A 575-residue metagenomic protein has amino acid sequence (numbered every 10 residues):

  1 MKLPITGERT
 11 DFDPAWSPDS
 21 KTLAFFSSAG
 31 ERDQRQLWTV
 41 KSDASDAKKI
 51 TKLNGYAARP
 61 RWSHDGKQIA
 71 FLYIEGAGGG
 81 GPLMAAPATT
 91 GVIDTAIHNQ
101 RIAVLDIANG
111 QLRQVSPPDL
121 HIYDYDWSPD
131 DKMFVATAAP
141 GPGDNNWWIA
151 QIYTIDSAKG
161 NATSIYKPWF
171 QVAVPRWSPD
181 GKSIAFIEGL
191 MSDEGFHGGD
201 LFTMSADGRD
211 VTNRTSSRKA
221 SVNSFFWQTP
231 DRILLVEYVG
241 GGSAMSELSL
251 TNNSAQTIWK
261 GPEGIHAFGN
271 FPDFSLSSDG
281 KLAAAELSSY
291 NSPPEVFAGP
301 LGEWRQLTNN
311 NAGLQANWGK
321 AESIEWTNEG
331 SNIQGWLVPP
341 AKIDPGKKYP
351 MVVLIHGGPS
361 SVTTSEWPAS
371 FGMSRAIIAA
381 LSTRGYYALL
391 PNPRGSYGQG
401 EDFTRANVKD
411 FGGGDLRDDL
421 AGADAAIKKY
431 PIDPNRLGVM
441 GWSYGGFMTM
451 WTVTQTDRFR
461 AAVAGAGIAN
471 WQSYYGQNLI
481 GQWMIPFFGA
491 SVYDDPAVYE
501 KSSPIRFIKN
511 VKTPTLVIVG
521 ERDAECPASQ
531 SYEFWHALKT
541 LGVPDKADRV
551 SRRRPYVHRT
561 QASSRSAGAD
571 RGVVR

Functional and structural regions predicted by a protein language model:
P4-F12, A24-W38, K52-A58, L72-R101 (+10 more regions): A flexible loop/linker signature enriched in serine peptidases of the S9 family
P18-D19, H64-D65, P129-D130, P179-D180 (+2 more regions): Residue-level detector of Asp-centered blade-edge/turn motifs that repeat once per structural unit in beta-propeller
S20-A24, G66-I69, M133-V135, G181-A185 (+2 more regions): Hydrophobic beta-strand positions that form the internal "hydrophobic ladder" of WD40/Gbeta-like beta-propeller blades
K41-S45, D106-G110, D156-G160, S205-R209 (+2 more regions): Short loop/turn segments that connect beta-strands within beta-propeller blades
R113, S217-N223, K260-A267, N310-E322: Surface-exposed loop and turn segments in beta-propeller and other repeat-based domains that flank or scaffold
P230, G269-R575: Serine-hydrolase catalytic core recognition
